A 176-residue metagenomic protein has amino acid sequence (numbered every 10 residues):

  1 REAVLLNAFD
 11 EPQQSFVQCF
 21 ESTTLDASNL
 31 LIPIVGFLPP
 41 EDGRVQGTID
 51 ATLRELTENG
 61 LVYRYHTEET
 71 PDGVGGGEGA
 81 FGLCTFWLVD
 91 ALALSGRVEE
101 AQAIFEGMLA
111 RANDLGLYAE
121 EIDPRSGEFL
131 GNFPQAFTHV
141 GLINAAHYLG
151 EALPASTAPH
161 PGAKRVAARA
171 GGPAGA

Functional and structural regions predicted by a protein language model:
R1-F81, A103-P154, A158-A176: Extended glycan-interaction surfaces of carbohydrate-active proteins
